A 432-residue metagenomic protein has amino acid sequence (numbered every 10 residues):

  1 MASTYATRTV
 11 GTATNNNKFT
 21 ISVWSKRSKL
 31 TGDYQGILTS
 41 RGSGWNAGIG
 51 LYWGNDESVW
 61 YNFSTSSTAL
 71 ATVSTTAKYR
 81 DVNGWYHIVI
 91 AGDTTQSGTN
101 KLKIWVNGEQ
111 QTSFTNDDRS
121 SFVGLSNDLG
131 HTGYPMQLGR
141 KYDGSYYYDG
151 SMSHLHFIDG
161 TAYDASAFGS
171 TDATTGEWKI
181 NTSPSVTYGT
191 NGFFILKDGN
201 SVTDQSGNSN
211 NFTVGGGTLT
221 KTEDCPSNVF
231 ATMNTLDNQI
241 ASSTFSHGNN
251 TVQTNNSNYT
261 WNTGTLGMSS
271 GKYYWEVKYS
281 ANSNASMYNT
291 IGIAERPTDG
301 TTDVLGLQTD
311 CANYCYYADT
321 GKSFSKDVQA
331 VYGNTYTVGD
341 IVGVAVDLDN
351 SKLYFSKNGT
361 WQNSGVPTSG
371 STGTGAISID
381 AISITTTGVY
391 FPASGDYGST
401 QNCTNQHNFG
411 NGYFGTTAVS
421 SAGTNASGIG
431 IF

Functional and structural regions predicted by a protein language model:
M1-N17, D56-A69, T132-P135, T218-T263: Low-complexity, glycine/proline/serine-rich flexible segments
M1-S3, S22-T31, G50-G124, Y316-A318 (+3 more regions): Extracellular glycan-interaction surfaces
A2-F19, L70-R80, K141-D143, I180-S185 (+2 more regions): Short surface loop/edge beta-strand patches of beta-sandwich-type extracellular domains that form ligand-contact sites
A2-T4, S97-G98, K103, T112-R119 (+6 more regions): Extended recognition patches within non-cytosolic domains
S3-Y61, Q96-G98, Y163-S166, M268-S270 (+2 more regions): Extracellular glycan-recognition modules
I21-K29, I88-I90, L138, M152-H156 (+5 more regions): Short hydrophobic/aromatic patches on beta-strands that form ligand-binding or substrate-lining surfaces
K26-G32, S43-W45, T65-T68, D93-S97 (+9 more regions): Acidic glycine-/aspartate-rich tracts in secreted/extracellular proteins
S64, S126-M152: Extracellular glycan-interaction patches encoded by glycine-rich segments
